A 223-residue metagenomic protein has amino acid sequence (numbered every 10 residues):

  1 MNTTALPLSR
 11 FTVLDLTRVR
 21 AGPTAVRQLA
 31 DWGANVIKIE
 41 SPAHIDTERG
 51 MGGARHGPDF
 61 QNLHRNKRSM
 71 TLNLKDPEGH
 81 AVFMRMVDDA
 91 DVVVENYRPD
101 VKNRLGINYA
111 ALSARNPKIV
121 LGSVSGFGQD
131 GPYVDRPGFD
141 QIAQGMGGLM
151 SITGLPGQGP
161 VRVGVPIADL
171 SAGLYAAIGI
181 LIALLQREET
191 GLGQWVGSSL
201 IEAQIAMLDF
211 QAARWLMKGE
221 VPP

Functional and structural regions predicted by a protein language model:
M1-A43, M84, D89, N96 (+2 more regions): Acyl-CoA thioester-binding alpha/beta core of soluble enzymes
D31-M70: Glycine-rich phosphate-binding loop and adjoining beta1-alpha1-beta2 segment of Rossmann-like nucleotide-binding folds
A43, F127-G128, L200-I205: Glycine-rich beta-alpha junction loops
A54-P58, P137-I142, R214-W215: Short, hinge-like loop/turn segments at secondary-structure boundaries
P58-A114: A structured beta-alpha segment of the ubiquitous adenosine-cofactor-binding alpha/beta core
E95-S151: N-terminal Rossmann-like NAD(P) cofactor-binding subdomain of oxidoreductases, focused on the glycine-rich
M146-P223: Acidic, glycine-rich segments within the central catalytic cores of soluble metabolic enzymes that bind/position
